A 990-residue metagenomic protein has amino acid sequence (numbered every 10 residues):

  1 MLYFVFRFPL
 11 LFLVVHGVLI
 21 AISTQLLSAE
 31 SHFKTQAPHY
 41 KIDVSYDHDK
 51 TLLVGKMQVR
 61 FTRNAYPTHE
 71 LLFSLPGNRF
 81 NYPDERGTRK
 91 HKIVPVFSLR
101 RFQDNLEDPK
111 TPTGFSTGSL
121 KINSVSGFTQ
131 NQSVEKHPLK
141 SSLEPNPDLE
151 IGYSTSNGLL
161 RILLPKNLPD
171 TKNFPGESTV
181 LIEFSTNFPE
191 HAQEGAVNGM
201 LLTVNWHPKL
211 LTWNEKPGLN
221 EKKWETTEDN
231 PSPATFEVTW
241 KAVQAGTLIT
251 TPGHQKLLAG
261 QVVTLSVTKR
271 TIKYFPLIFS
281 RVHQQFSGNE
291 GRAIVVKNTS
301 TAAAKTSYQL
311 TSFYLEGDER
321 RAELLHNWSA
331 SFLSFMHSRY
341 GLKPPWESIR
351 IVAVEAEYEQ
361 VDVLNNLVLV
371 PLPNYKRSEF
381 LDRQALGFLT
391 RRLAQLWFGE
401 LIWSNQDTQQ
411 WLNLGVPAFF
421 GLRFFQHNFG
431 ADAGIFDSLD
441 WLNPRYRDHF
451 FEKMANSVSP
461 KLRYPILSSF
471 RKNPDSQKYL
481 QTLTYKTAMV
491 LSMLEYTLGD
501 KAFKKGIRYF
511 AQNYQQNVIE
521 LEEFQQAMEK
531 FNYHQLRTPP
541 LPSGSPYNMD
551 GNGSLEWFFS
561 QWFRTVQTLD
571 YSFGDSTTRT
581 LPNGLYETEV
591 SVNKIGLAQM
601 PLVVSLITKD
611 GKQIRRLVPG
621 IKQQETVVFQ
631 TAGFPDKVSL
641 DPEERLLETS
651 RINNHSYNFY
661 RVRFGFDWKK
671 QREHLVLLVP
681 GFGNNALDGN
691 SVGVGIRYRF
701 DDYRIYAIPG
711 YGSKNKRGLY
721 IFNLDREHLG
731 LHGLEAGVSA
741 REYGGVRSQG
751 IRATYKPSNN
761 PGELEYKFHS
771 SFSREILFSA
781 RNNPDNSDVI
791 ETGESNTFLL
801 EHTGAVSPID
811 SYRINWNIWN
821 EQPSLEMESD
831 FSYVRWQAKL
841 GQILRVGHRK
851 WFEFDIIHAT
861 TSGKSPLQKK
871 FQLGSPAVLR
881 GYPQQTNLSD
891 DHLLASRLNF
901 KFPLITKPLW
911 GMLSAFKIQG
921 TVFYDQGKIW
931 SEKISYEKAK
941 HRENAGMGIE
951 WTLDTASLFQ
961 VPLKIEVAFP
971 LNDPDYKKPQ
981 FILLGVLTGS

Functional and structural regions predicted by a protein language model:
V18, I22-V54, L555-W562, V679-G681: N-terminal, polar/Ser/Thr-rich
A37, E316-S591, V638: Hydrophobic alpha-helical and helix-loop surface patches within well-folded domains that function as non-catalytic
P95-F128, K140, E144-N146, E150-D170 (+1 more regions): Extended, low-hydrophobicity, Ser/Thr/Pro/Gly-biased non-transmembrane segments
S178, H674-L678, N690, D701-I705 (+12 more regions): Outer-envelope beta-barrel architecture signal
F524, N690-D701, R717-L731, Q749-L764 (+6 more regions): Feature captures outer-membrane beta-barrel proteins of Gram-negative bacteria and organelles
G551-E556, V566-P642: Beta-strand-rich binding/interaction modules
M600-L602, D610-F634, S639-G730, D785-D810 (+2 more regions): Outer-membrane beta-barrel initiation region
P680-F682, G737, K767-H769, L777-Q926 (+4 more regions): C-terminal outer-membrane beta-barrel translocator/porin domains of Gram-negative envelope proteins and their
